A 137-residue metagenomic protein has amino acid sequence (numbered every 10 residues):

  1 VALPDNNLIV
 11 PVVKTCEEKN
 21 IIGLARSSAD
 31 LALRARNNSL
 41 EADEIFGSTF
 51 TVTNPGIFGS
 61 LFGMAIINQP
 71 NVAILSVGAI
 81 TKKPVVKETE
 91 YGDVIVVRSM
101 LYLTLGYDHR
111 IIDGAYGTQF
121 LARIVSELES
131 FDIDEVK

Functional and structural regions predicted by a protein language model:
V1-K137: C-terminal catalytic/motor cores of large multi-domain enzyme assemblies
